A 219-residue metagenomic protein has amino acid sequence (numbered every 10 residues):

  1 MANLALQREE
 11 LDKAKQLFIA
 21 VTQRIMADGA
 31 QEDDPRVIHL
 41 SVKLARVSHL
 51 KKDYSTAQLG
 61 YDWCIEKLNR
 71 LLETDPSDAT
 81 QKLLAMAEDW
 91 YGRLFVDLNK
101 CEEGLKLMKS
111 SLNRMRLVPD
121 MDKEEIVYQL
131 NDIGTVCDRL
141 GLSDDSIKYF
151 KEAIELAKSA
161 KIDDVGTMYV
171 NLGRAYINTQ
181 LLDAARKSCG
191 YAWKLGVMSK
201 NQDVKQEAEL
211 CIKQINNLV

Functional and structural regions predicted by a protein language model:
M1, D34, S41, Q81 (+5 more regions): TPR repeat positional signature
R24-P35, K67-Q81, M115-K123, A157-A160: Flexible helix-coil transition and linker loops at the boundaries of alpha-helical arrays
